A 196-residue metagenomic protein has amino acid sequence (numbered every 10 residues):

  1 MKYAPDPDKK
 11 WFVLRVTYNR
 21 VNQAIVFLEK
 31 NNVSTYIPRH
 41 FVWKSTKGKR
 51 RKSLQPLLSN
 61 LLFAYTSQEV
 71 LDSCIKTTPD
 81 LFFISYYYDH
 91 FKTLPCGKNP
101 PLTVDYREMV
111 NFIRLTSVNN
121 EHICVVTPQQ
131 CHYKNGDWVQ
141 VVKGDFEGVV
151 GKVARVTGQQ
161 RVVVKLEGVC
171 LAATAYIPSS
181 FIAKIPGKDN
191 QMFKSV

Functional and structural regions predicted by a protein language model:
M1-W138, Q160-V196: Acidic-enriched and Gly/Ser
K143-E147, G168: Short, charged beta-turn/beta-strand-edge "cap" motif at the junction between a beta-strand and an adjacent loop
G144, V156-V162: Short, conserved beta-turn/loop elements at beta-strand boundaries and strand-helix junctions
G148-V156: Short beta-strand-centered aromatic/proline hotspots
